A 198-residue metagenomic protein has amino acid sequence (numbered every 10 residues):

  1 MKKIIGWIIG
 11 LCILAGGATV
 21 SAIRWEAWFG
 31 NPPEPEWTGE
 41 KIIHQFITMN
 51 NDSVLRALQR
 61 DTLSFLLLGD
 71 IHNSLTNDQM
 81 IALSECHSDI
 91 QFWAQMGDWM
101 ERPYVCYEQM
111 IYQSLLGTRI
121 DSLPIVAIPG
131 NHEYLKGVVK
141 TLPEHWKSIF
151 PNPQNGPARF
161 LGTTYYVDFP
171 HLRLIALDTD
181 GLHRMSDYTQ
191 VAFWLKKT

Functional and structural regions predicted by a protein language model:
M1-I13: N-terminal Sec-pathway targeting helices
I8-L11, M80, L174: Generic N-terminal initiation segments characterized by hydrophobic and/or small/turn-forming residues
I13-G16, L75, P103, K136: Residues at secondary-structure transition points
L14-R24: Hydrophobic alpha-helical membrane-insertion segments, chiefly the h-region of N-terminal signal peptides
A22-Q109: N-terminal active-site segment of His-dependent metallophosphoesterases
I42-N50, A57, V105-K196: Extended active-site neighborhood of metal-dependent phosphoesterases/phosphodiesterases
